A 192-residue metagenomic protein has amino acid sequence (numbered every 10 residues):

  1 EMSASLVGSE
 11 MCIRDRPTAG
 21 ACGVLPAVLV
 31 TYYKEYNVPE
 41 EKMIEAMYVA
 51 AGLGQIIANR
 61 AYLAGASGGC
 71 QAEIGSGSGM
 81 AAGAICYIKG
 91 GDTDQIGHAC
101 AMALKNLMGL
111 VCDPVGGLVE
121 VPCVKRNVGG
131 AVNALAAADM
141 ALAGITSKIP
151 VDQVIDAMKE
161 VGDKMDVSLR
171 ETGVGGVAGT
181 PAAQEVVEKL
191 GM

Functional and structural regions predicted by a protein language model:
E1-G8, C12-I13: Single conserved hydrophobic/aromatic residue that forms the stacking wall/gate of nucleotide- or nucleobase-binding
S9, K42-Y62, N106-P114: Acidic-glycine-rich active-site phosphate/pyrophosphate-binding loop
E10, R16, L63-G69, L118-V121: Active-site-adjacent structural elements in folded domains
E10-V28, C70-G77: Conserved phosphate/anionic-ligand binding catalytic regions in large, soluble enzymes, centered on
A21-V30, S78-G83, A131-A137: Well-ordered alpha-helical segments within folded domains of soluble proteins
P26-N37, I85-G90: Alpha-helical support elements that line or immediately flank enzyme active sites and cofactor-binding pockets
A51-I56, R60, S67, E73-S78: Glycine-rich phosphate/ribose-binding loops and adjacent secondary-structure elements that form binding surfaces
I85-M192: Functionally critical mobile loop/hinge segments
